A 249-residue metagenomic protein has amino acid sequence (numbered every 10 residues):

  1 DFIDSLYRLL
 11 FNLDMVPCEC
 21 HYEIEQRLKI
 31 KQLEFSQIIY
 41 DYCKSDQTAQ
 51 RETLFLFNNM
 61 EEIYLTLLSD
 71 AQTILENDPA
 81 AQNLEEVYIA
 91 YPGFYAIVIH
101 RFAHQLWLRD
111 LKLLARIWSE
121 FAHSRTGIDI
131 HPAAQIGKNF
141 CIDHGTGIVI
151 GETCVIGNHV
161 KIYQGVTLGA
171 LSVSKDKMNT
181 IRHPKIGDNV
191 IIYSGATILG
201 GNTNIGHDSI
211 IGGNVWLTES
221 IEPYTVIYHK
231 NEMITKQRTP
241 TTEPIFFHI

Functional and structural regions predicted by a protein language model:
D1-E120, T241-I249: Terminal amphipathic alpha-helical/low-complexity segments used for targeting or macromolecular assembly
H21, Q82, I117, G151 (+4 more regions): Residue-level detector of alpha-helical recognition elements and their boundaries
Y22, L54, I89, H123 (+3 more regions): A general structural-boundary detector
F102, T235-K236: Residue-level signature of transmembrane alpha-helix interfaces in integral membrane proteins
L108-K138: Short, conserved active-site entrance elements at the starts or edges of catalytic domains
T126, H131-P132, G137-K138, D143-E152 (+11 more regions): Left-handed beta-helix
K175-I181: Extended hydrophobic/aromatic segments used for targeting, binding, or gating
K177, R238-T239: Glycine-rich phosphate/nucleotide-binding loop
